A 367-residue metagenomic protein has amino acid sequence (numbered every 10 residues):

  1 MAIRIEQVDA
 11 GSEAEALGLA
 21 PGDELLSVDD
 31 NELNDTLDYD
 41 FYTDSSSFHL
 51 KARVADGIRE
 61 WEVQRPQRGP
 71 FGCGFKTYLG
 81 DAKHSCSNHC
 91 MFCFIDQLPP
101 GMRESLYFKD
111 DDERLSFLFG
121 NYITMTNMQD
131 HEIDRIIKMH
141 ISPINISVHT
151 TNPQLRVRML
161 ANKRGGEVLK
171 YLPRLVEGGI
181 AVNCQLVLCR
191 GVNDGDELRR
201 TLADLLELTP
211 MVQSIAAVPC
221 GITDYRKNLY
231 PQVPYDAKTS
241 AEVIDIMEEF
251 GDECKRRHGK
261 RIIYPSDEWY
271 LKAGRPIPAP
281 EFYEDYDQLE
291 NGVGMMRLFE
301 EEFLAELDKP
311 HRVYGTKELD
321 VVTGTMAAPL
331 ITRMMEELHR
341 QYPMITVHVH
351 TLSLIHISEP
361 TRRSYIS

Functional and structural regions predicted by a protein language model:
M1-D9: PDZ/PDZ-like groove recognition
A14-N34: Conserved PDZ fold ligand-binding element
G22, L50, C93: Terminal peptide-recognition signature
S27-K51: PDZ domains, with a preference for the canonical peptide-binding region formed by the helix
I58, R65-M211, G221-F250: Conserved Radical SAM active-site core
A241-T323, Q341: Hard-cation-handling environments
I355-I366: Single conserved hydrophobic/aromatic residue that forms the stacking wall/gate of nucleotide- or nucleobase-binding
